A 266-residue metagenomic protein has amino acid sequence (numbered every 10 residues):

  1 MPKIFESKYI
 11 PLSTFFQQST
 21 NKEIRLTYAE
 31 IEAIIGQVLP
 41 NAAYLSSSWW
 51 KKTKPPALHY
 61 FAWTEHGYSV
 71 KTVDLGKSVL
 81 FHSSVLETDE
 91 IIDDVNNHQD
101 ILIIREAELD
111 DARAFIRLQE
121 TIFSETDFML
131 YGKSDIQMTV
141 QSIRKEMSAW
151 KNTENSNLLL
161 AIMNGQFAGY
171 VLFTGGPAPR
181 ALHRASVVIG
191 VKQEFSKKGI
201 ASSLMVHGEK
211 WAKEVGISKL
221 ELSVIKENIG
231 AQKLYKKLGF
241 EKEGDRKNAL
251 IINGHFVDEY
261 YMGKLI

Functional and structural regions predicted by a protein language model:
L26, M205, E227-A231, N248-N253: Short glycine/proline-centered loop/turn elements that form peptide/ligand docking sites
G36-K54: Short, positively charged loop/turn segments that connect secondary-structure elements
Q99-L102, N164-Y170, V257: Glycine-rich phosphate/pyrophosphate-binding loop shared by adenosine-nucleotide-utilizing enzymes
L102, R117-S134: Helix-loop element at the rim of GNAT/NAT acetyltransferase active sites that forms part of the acceptor-substrate
I103-R117: A short beta-loop-alpha structural element at the N-terminal edge of CoA-dependent acyl/N-acetyltransferase catalytic
F123-T126, S134-R184, V188-E194, M205-H207 (+1 more regions): Acetyl-CoA-dependent GNAT
M205, A212-S223: Conserved GNAT acetyl-CoA-binding A-motif
E221-I225, K236, E241-V257: Conserved catalytic-core motifs of GNAT/GCN5-like acyltransferases
